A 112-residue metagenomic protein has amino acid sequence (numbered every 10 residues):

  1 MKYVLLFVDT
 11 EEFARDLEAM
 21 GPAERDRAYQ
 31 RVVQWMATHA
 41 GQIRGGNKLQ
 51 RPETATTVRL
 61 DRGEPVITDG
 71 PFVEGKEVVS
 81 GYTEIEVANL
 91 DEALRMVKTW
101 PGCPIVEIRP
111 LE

Functional and structural regions predicted by a protein language model:
M1-E112: Conserved, structured core segments of small domains
